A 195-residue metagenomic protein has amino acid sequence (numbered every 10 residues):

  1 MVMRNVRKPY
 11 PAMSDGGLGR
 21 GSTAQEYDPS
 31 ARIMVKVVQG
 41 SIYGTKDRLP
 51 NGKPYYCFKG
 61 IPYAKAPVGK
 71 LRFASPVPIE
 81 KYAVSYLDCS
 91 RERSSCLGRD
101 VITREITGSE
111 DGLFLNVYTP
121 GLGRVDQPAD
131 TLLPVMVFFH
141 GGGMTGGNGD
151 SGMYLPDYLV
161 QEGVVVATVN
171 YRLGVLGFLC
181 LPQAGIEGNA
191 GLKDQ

Functional and structural regions predicted by a protein language model:
V2-N5, P9-K193: Non-catalytic accessory segments of hydrolases
